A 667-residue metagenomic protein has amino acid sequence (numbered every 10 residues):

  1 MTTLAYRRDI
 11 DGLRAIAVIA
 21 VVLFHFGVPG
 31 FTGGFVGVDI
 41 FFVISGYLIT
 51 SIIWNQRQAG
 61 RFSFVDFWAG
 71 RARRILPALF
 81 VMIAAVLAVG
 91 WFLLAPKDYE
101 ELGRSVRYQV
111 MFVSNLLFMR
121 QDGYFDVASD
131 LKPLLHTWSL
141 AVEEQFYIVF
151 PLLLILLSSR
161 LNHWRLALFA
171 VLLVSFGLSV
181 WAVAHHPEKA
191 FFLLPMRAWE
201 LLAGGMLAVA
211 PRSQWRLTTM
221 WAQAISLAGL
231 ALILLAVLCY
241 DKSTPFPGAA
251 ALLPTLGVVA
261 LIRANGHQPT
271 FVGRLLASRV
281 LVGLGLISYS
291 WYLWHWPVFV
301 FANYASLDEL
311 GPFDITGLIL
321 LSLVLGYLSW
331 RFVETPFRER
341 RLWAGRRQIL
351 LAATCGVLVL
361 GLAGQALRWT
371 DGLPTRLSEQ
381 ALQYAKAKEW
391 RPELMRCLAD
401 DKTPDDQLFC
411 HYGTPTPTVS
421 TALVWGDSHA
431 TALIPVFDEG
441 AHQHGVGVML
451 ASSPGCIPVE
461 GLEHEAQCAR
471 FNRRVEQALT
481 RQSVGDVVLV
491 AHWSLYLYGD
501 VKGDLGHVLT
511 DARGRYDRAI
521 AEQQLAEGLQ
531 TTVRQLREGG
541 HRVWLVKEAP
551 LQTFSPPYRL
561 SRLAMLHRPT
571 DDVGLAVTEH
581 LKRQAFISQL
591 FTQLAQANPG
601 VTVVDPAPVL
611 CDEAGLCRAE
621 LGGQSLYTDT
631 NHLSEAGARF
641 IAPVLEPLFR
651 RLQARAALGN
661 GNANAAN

Functional and structural regions predicted by a protein language model:
M1-W343, V359: Membrane-interface helix/loop caps of multi-pass membrane proteins
K242, S306-G317, L323-Y327, R331 (+1 more regions): Extracellular/periplasmic envelope-modification machinery, especially enzymes that add or remove acyl/ester groups on
